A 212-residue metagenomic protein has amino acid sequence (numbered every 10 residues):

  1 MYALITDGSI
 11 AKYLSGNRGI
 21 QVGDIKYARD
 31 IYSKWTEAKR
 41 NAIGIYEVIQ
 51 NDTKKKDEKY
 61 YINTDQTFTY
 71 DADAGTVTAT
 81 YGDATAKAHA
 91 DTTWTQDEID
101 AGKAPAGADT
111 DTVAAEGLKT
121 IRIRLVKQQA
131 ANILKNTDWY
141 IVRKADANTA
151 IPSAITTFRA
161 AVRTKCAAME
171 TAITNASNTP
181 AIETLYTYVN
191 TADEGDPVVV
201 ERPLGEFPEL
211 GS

Functional and structural regions predicted by a protein language model:
M1-S212: A preference for well-ordered globular domain cores that mediate specific macromolecular interactions or catalysis
